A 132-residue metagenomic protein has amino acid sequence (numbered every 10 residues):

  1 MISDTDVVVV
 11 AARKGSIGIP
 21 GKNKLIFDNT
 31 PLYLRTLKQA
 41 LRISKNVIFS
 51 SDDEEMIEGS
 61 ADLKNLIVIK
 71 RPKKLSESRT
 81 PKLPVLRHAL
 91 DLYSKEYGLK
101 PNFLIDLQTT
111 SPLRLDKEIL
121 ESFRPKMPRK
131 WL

Functional and structural regions predicted by a protein language model:
M1-P20: N-terminal nucleotide-binding beta1-loop-alpha1 segment
D6, K45, L66, N102 (+1 more regions): Conserved acidic residues
A12, S51-D53, Q108: Short beta-strand/turn micro-motifs composed of small residues that flank or help shape donor/cofactor-binding pockets
I19-A40: Short, well-formed alpha-helical segments that are part of the catalytic scaffolds of diverse glycosyltransferases
L25-I26, F49, D106: Conserved SAM-binding loop
L34-L99: Conserved N-terminal catalytic core of the sugar/cofactor nucleotidyltransferase
L75-L132: Conserved beta-loop-beta/alpha segment of the NTase-like Rossmann-fold superfamily that binds/positions NTPs
